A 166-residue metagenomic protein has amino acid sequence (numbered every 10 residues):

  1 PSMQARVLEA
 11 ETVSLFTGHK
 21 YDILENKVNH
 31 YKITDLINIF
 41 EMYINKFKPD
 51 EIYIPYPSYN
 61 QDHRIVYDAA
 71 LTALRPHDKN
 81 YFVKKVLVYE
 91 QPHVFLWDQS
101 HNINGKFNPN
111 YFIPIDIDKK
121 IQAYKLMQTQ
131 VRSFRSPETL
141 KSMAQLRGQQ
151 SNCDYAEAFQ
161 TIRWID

Functional and structural regions predicted by a protein language model:
P1: ATP-dependent adenylation/pyrophosphate-handling site
Q4: N-terminal beta-loop-helix "entrance" segment that forms/cooperates in small-molecule cofactor or anionic ligand
V7-L8, N38: Residue-level marker for well-ordered alpha-helical positions
E9, H19: A basic- and aromatic-enriched beta-loop-alpha substructure that forms the phosphate/nucleotide- and DNA/RNA-contacting
A10-S14: Conserved SAM-binding loop
K20-D22, N26, H30-D166: Metal-dependent de-N-acetylase/amidase catalytic core
